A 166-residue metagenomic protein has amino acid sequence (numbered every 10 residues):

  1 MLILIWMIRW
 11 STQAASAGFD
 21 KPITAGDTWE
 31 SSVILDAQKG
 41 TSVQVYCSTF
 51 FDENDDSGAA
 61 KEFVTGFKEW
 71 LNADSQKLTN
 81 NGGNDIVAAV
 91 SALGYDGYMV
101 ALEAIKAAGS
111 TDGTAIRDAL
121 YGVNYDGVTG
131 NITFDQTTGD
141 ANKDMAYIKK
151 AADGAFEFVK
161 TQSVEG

Functional and structural regions predicted by a protein language model:
M1-G166: Extracytosolic ligand-binding ectodomains
